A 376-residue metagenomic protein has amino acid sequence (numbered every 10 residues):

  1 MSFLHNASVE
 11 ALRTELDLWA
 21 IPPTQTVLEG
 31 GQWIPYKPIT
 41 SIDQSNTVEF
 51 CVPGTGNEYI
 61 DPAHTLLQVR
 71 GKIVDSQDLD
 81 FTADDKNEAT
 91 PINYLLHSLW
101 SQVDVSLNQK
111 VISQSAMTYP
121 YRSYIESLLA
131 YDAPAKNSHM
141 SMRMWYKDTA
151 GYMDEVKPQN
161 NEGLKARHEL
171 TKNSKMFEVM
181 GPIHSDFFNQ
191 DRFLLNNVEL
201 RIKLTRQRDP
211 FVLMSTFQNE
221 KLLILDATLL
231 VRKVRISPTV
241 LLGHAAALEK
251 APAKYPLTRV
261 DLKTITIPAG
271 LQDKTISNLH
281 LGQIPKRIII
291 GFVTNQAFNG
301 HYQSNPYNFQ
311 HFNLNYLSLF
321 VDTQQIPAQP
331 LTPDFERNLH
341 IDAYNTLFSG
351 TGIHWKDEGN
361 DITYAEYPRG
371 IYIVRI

Functional and structural regions predicted by a protein language model:
M1-I376: Short, low-complexity Pro/Thr/Gly
